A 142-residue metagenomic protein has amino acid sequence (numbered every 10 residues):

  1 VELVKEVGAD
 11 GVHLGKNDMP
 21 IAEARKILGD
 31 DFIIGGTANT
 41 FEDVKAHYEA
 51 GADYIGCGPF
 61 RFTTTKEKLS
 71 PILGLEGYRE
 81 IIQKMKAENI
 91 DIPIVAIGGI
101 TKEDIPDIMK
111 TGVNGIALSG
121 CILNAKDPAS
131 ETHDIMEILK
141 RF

Functional and structural regions predicted by a protein language model:
V1, I21, I33, V44 (+4 more regions): Hydrophobic alpha-helical segments
V1-V12, F41-F62, P106-N114, L118: Alpha/beta enzyme core
V7, I27, A50, E131-I135: Short alpha-helical scaffold segments that flank and stabilize functional sites
K16-E23, G56-L69, K102-I138: Glycine-rich phosphate-binding active-site loops on the catalytic face of alpha/beta enzymes
K16-T40, K68-V95, G99-K102, I135-F142: Alpha-helix-loop-beta-strand connector modules within alpha/beta enzyme cores
